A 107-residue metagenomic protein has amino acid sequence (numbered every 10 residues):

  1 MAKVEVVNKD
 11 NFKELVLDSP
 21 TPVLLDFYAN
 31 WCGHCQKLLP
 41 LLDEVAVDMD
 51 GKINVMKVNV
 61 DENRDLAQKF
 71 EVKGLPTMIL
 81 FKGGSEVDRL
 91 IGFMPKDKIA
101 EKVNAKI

Functional and structural regions predicted by a protein language model:
V4-V23: A short beta-strand-turn-helix
N8, Y28, N54-M56: Conserved Rossmann-like nucleotide-binding pocket used by diverse enzymes that bind dinucleotide cofactors
P20, Y28-W31, G74: Short pre-active-site segment immediately N-terminal to redox-active cysteine/selenocysteine motifs in thiol-based
P20-P22, K37-V58: Conserved helix-turn-beta segment immediately C-terminal to the redox Cys motif in thioredoxin-like folds
F27-L41: Conserved redox-active cysteine motifs that mediate thiol-disulfide chemistry, especially di-cysteine Cys-X(1-2)-Cys
V60-L66: Structural microenvironment flanking redox-active thiols in thiol-disulfide oxidoreductases
L66-L75, I79-F81, S85, F93: Structural alpha/beta surface segment adjacent to cysteine/selenocysteine redox centers across thiol/disulfide enzymes
K82-I107: Non-catalytic, surface beta->alpha helical segment in thiol-disulfide oxidoreductase systems
